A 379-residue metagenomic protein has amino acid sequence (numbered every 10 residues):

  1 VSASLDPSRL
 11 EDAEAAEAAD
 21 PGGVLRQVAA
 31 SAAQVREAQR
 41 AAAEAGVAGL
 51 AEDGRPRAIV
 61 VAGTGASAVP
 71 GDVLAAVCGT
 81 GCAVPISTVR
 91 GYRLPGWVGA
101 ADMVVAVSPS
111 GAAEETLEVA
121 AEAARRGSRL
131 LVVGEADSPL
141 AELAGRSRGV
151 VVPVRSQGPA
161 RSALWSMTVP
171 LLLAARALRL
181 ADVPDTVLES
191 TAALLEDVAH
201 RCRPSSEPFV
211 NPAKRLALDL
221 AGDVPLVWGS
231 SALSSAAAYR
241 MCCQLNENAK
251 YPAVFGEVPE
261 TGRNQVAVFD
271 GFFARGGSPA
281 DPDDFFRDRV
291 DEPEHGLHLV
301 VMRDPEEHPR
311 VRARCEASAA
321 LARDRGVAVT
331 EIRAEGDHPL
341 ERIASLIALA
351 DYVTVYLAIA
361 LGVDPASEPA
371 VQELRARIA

Functional and structural regions predicted by a protein language model:
A3-P7, E11, G23: Extended, charge-enriched "interface" segments that sit outside catalytic cores
E17-G23, Q27-A30, E37-G49, G54 (+3 more regions): Active-site phosphate/pyrophosphate-binding segments
R36-G46, I86-P95: Helix-loop module immediately N-terminal to the HCX5R catalytic loop in PTP-like cysteine phosphatase domains
G54-H200, L218, D304-P305, P309 (+2 more regions): Glycine-rich phosphate-binding loops that contact phosphosugars or nucleotide phosphates
A58-A62, V224-G229, H298-R303: Short hydrophobic beta-strand segments
T88-Y92, K250-G262, A328-D337: A generic structural motif
D270, G277-A366: C-terminal active-site/capping subdomain that shapes the small-molecule cofactor and substrate pocket of enzyme
A366-A379: Short, small/acidic-rich helices and loops at N termini and domain boundaries of DNA replication/processing enzymes
